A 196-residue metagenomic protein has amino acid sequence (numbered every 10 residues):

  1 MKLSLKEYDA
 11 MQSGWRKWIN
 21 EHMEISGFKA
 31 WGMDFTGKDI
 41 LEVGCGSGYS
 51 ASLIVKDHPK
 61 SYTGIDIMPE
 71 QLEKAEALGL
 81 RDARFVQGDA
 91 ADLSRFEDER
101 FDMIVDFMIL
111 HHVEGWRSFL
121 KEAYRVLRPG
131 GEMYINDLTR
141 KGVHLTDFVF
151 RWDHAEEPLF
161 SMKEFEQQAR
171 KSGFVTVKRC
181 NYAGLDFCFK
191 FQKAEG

Functional and structural regions predicted by a protein language model:
M1-D34: Conserved class I S-adenosyl-L-methionine
M11-N20, Y134-S172, T176-F189: C-terminal alpha-helical "lid/dimerization" subdomain adjacent to the S-adenosyl-L-methionine
K38-G46: Conserved class I S-adenosyl-L-methionine
S47-D92: Class I SAM-dependent methyltransferase SAM/SAH-binding core
A91-I104: A short acidic, Gly/Pro-enriched loop at the edge of an enzyme's catalytic core that lines a small-molecule cofactor
M103-E114: A short SAM/SAH-binding and catalytic strip from SAM-dependent methyltransferases
R117-P129: A short glycine-rich, Lys/Arg-flanked "PGG" loop and its adjoining helix->strand segment in the class I
K190-G196: C-terminal lobe and adjacent flexible extensions of AdoMet/dcAdoMet transferase-like proteins
